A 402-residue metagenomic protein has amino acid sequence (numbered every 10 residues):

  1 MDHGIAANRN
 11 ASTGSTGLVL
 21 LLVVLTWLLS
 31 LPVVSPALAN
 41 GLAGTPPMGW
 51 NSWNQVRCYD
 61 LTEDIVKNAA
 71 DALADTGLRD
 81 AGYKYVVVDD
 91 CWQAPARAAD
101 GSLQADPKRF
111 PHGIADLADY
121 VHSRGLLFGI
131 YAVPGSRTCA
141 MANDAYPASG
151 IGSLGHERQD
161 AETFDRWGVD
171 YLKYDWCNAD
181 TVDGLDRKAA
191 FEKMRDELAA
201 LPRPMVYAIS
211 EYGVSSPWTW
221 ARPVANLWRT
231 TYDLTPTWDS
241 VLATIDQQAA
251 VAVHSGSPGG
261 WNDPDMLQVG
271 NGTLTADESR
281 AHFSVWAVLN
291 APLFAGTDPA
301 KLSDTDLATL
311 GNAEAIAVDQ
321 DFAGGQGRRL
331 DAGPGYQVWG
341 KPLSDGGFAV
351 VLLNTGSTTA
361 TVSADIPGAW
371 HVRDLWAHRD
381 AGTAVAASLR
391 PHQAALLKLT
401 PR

Functional and structural regions predicted by a protein language model:
N8-P36: Secretory targeting and sorting signals
P36-K67, A72, M205: N-terminal module-boundary/linker segments of secreted carbohydrate-active enzymes
P46-S52, G82-D89, L127-A132, D170-D175 (+7 more regions): Structural recognition of the beta-strand scaffold that forms the well-ordered cores of secreted hydrolase catalytic
C58, A69, L73-D183: Aromatic-lined carbohydrate-binding/catalytic grooves of carbohydrate-active enzymes
G150, H156-Q159, P204-D298: Glycan-recognition surfaces
A281-L330: Catalytic cores of secreted or luminal carbohydrate-active enzymes
W286-L289, F294-G296, A332-P367: Carbohydrate-binding surface patches
T383-R402: C-terminal beta-strand-rich structural cap/linker in extracellular carbohydrate-active enzymes
